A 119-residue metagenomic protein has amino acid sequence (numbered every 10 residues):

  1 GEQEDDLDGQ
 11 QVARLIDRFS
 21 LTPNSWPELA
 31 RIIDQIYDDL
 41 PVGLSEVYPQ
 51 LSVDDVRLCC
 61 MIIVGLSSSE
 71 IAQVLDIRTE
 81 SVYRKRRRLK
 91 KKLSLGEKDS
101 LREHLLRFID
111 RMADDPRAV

Functional and structural regions predicted by a protein language model:
G1-R31, Q35: Charged/polar helix/coil "stalk" or linker segments at domain boundaries
P23-V119: Cytosolic nucleotide-binding catalytic cores of signal-transduction proteins
